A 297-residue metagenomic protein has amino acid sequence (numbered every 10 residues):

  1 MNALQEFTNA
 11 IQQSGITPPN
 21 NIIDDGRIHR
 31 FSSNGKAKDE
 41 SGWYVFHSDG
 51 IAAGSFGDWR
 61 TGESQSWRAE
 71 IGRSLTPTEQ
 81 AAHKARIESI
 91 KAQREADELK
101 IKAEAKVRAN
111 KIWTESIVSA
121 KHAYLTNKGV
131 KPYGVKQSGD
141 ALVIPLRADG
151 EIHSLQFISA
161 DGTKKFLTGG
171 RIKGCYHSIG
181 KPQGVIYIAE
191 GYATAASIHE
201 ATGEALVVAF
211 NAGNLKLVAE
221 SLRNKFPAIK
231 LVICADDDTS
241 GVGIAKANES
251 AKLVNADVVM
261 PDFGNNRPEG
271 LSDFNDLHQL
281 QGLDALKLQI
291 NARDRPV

Functional and structural regions predicted by a protein language model:
M1-A123, D238, V242, V258-P261: Non-catalytic accessory segments of DNA primases and related replication-initiation nucleases
M1-Q5, Q183-G184, E200-V297: TOPRIM fold recognition
N9, A123, A196-S197, E249: Surface-exposed charge patches
N20-N21, Y133-V135, C175-I179: Short, exposed beta-strand/loop patches in secreted or surface proteins that constitute
A103, D140-I229: Phosphate-handling DNA/RNA-contact segment within nucleic-acid enzymes
K121, P132-Q137, H153: Phosphate-handling catalytic cores of nucleic-acid transaction enzymes
G129: Short glycine/Trp-rich loop-beta-loop segment that forms part of the substrate-binding cleft
